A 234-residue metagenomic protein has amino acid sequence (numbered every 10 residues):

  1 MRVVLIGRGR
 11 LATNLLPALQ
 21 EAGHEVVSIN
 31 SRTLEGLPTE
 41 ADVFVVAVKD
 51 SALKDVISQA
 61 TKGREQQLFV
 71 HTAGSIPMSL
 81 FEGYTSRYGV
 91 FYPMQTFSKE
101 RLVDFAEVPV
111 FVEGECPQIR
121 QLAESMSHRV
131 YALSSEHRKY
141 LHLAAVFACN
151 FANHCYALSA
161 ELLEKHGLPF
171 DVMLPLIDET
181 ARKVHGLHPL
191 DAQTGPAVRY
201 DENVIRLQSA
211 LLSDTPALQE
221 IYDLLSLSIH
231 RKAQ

Functional and structural regions predicted by a protein language model:
M1-L37: NAD(P)+-binding Rossmann beta1-loop-alpha1 motif at the extreme N-terminus of oxidoreductases
V3, V26-V27, Q67, Y88 (+2 more regions): Hydrophobic anchor at the start of a short beta-strand that flanks the dinucleotide cofactor-binding loop
L15, A22-E25, L102-H185: Internal alpha-helical scaffold of NAD(P)-dependent oxidoreductase catalytic cores
L16-Q20, R32-L102: Rossmann-like NAD(P)(H) cofactor-binding subdomain of soluble oxidoreductases
S28, H71, G89-V90, F111-V112 (+1 more regions): Structural signal for conserved beta-strand scaffold positions within catalytic alpha/beta enzyme cores
T180-Q234: Interdomain hinge/lid region at the active-site interface of Rossmann-like NAD(P)-dependent oxidoreductases
